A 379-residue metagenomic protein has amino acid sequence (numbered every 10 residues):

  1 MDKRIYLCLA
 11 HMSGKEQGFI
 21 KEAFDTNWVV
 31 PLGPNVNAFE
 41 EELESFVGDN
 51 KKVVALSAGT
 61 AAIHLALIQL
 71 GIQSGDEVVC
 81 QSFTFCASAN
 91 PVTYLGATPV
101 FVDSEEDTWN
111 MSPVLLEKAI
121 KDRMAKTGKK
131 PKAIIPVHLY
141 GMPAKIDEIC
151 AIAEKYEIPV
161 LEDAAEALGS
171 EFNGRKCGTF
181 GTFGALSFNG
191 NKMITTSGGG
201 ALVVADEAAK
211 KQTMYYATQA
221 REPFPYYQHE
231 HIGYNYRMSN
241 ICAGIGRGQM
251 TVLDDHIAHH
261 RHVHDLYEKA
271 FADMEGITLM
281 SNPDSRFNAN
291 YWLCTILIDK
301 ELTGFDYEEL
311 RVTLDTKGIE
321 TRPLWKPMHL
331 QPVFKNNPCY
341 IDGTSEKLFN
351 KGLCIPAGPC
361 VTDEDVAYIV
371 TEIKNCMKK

Functional and structural regions predicted by a protein language model:
M1-V30, P356: N-terminal "arm"/small-domain region of PLP-dependent enzymes with the aminotransferase-like
L32-E77, P91-T93, F101-D103, K126 (+1 more regions): Phosphate-binding glycine-rich loop
P34-E41, N50-K51, V114-K118, K126-K129 (+5 more regions): PLP-dependent aminotransferase class I/II
T84-A89: Conserved coil-to-alpha-helix start sites within the AMP-binding
T93, C150, E154, D315: Anion (oxyanion) recognition and catalysis
G96: Structured binding elements
D107-T196, V203: Active-site phosphate-binding strand-loop segment of PLP-dependent enzymes
